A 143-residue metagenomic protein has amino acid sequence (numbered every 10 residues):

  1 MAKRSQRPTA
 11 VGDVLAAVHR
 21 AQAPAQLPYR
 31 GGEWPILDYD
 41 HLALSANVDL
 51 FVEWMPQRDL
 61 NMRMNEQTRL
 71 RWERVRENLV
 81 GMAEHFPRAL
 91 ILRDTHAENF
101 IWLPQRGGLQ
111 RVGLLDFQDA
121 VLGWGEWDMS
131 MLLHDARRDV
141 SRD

Functional and structural regions predicted by a protein language model:
M1-A46, L50, P56-N61, E84-H85: ATP-binding pocket architecture of kinase catalytic cores
A10, V14, R71, D128 (+1 more regions): Charged catalytic carboxylate motif
V18, R76-W127, D139-V140: Active-site acidic catalytic loop and adjacent metal/ATP-binding pocket of ATP-dependent phosphoryl transfer enzymes
A43, Q67-T68, V121-W124, V140-D143: A generic short alpha-helical patch detector that favors 3-5-residue windows in or near N-terminal regions
A43-A46, L50, R71-R74, W124 (+1 more regions): Generic alpha-helical secondary structure signal
D49-D59, G125-D143: Active-site activation/catalytic loop segments of kinase-like enzymes and analogous catalytic loops in related
M62-R74: Central P-loop NTPase core of STAND/AAA+ ATPases
